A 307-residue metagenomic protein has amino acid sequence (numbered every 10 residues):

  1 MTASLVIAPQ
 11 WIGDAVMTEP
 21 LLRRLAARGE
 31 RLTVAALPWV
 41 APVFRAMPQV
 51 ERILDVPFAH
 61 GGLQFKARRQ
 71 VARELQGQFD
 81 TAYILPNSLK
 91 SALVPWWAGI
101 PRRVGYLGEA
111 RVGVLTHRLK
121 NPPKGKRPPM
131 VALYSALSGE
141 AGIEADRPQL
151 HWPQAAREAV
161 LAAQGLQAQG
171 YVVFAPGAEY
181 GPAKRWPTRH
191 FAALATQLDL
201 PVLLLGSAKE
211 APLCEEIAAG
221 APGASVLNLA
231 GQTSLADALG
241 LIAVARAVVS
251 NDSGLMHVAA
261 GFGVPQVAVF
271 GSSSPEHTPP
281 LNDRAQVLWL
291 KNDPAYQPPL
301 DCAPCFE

Functional and structural regions predicted by a protein language model:
M1-E307: Catalytic machinery of carbohydrate-active enzymes, primarily nucleotide-sugar-dependent glycosyltransferases
